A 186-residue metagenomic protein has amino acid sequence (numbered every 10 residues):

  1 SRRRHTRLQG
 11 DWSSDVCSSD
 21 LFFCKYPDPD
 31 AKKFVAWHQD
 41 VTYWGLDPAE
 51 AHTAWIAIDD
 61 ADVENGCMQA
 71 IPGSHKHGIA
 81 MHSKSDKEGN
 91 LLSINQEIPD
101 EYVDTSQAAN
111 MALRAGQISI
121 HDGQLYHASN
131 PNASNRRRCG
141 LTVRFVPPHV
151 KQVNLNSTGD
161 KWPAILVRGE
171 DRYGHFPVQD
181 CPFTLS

Functional and structural regions predicted by a protein language model:
S1-V16: Single conserved hydrophobic/aromatic residue that forms the stacking wall/gate of nucleotide- or nucleobase-binding
T6, Q39-W44, S106-A108: Short, P/G- and charge-enriched loop/turn segments at secondary-structure junctions
S13-A70: Conserved double-stranded beta-helix
P27, I71-G78, R138, R144-H149: Short edge-strand/loop segments of extracellular domains
V35, Q39, S93-T105, N135-R137 (+1 more regions): Short, surface-exposed loop/helix-turn segments at secondary-structure junctions that function as lids/hinges flanking
A49-T53, N65, A108-N110, R138-T142: Extracellular structured ligand-interaction cores
A61-N130: Double-stranded beta-helix
I118, Q124-S186: Non-heme Fe(II)/2-oxoglutarate
